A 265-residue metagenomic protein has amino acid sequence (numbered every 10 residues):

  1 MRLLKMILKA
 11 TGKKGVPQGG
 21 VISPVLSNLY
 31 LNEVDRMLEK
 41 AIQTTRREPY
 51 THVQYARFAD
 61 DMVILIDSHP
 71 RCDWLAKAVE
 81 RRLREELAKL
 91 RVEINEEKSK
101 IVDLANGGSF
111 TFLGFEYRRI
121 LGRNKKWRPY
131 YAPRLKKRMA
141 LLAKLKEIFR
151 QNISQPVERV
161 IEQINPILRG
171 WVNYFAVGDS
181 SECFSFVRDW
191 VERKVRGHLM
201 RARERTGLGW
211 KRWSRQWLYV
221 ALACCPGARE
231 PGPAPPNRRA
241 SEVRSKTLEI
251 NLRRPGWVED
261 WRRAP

Functional and structural regions predicted by a protein language model:
M1-K5, P24, N28, F110 (+5 more regions): Non-catalytic, well-ordered alpha-helical scaffold segments
M1-L104, S109: Conserved polymerase palm-domain catalytic core
K9, L90-P156, I167-R169: A conserved non-catalytic segment of reverse transcriptases and RNA-directed RNA polymerases corresponding to the late
K9, S27, L31-D35, E39 (+6 more regions): Amphipathic alpha-helical core segments of compact helical bundles
K14-Q18, K146-V160, G170-C183, M200-G207: Short, solvent-exposed helix-loop connector elements
E33, M37, W74, A78-R82 (+5 more regions): Long, highly charged amphipathic alpha-helices
Y55-F58, E97-G107, Q163-I167, F184-E192 (+1 more regions): A glycine-rich phosphate-binding loop feature that marks nucleotide/adenosyl-phosphate handling sites
E192-R193, L199-P265: Extended C-terminal regions of large enzymes
